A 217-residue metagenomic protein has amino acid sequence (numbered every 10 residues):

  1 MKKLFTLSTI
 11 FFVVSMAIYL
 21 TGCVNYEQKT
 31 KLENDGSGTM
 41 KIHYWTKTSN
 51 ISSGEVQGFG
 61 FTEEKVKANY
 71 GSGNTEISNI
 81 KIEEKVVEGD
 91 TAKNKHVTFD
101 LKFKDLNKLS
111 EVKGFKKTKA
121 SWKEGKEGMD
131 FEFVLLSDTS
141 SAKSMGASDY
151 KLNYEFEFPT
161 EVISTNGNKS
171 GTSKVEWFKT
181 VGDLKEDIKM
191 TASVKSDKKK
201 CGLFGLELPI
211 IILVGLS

Functional and structural regions predicted by a protein language model:
M1-I10: Bacterial N-terminal signal peptides that target proteins for export
F11-V14, L208-S217: Core hydrophobic alpha-helical transmembrane segments of single-pass membrane proteins
Y19-G22: C-terminal motif of bacterial Sec signal peptides marking the signal peptidase cleavage site
V24-T30: Bacterial lipoprotein signal-peptidase II cleavage site
L32-T48: Post-signal peptide N-terminal segment of mature Sec-exported envelope proteins
K47-G54, L106-S110: Short, cysteine-centered beta-strand-loop-beta hairpins and adjacent loop/turn segments enriched in charged/polar
S49-K81: N-terminal, post-signal-peptide region of Sec/Tat-exported proteins
Y70-L213: Mature, soluble, non-transmembrane domains
